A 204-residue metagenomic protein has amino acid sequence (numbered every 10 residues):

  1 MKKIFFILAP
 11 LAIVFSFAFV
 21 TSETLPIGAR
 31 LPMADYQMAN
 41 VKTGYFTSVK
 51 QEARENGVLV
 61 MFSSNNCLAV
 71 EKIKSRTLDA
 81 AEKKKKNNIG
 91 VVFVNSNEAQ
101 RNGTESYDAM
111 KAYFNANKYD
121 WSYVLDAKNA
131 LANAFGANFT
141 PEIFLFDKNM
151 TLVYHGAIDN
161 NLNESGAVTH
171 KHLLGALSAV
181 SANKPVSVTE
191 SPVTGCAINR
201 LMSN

Functional and structural regions predicted by a protein language model:
M1-T24: Bacterial Sec-dependent N-terminal signal peptides
V20-K50, K72: N-terminal "domain-start" segment that seeds a small globular fold
S48-E71, L177: Short active-site neighborhood of thiol/selenol oxidoreductases, capturing the structured segment around
R54-V58, K86-V91, K118-S122, K148-T151: Loop/turn elements at helix/coil->beta-strand transitions in domains of secreted/extracellular proteins
S64-N66, S96-R101, L162-E164: Second-shell loop/turn segments in exported
E71-A116, A130-A134: Structural microenvironment flanking redox-active thiols in thiol-disulfide oxidoreductases
K111-D147, L152-V153: Short, internal strand/loop/helix patches that form the active-site neighborhood or redox-interaction surface
D147-N204: Thiol-/selenol-based redox modules, centered on thioredoxin-like and closely related oxidoreductase domains
